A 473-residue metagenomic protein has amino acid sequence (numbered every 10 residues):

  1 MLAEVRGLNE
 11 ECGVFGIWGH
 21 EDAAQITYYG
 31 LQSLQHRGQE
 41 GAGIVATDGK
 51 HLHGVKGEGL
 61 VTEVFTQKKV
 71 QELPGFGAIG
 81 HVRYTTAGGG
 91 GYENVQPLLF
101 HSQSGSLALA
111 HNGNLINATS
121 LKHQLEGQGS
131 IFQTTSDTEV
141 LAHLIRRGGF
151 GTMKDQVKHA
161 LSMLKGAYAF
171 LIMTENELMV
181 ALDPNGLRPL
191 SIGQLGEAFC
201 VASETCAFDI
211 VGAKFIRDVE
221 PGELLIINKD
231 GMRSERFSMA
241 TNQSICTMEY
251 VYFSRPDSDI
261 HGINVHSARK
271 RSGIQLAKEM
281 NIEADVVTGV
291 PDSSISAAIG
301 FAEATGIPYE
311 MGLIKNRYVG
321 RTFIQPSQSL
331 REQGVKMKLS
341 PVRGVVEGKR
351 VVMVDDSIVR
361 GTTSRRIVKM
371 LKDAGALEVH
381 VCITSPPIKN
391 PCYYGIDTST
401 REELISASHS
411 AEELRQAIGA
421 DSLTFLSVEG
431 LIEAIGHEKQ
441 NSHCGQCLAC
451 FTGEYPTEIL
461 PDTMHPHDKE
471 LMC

Functional and structural regions predicted by a protein language model:
M1-P221, I226-A284, V290, E378: Conserved short alpha-helical segments that host acidic/polar catalytic motifs at enzyme active sites
H20, R147-F150, E197, I307 (+4 more regions): Short, well-ordered loop/turn and helix-capping segments at boundaries between secondary-structure elements and domains
F65, T134, E139, Y309-G320 (+1 more regions): A conserved beta-strand->alpha-helix junction
A110, M173, A181-L182, G193 (+12 more regions): Generic beta-strand/beta-sheet core signal
S130, F150-G151, N281-D285, E303-E310 (+2 more regions): Secondary-structure transition/capping motifs at alpha-helix termini and the adjoining loop/turn into the next element
H159, A207, K214-F215, V219-E223 (+4 more regions): Phosphate/diphosphate-binding loops
L161, N176-E177, G212-D218, K369-C473: PRPP-dependent phosphoribosyltransferase catalytic core
G306-V351, T362, K389-G395: Short, glycine/charge-rich flexible loops or terminal/linker lids adjacent to PRPP-binding catalytic cores
